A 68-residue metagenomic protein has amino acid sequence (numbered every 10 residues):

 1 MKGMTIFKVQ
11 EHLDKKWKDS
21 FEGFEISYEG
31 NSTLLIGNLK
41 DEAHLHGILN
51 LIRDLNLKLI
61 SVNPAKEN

Functional and structural regions predicted by a protein language model:
M1-N68: Long, contiguous binding/interaction regions
